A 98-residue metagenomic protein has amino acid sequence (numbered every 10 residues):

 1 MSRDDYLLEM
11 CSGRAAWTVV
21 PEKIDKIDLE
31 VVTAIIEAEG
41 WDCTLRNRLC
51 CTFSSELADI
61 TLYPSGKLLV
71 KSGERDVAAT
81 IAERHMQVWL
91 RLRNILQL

Functional and structural regions predicted by a protein language model:
M1-L45: Short Lys/Arg-enriched alpha/beta "domain-start" segment
S2-R3, G73-R84: Long, contiguous binding/interaction regions
W17-V19, G66-K71: Short cationic amphipathic helices and targeting signals
E22-K23, S55-E56, K71-V77: Secondary-structure transition/turn motif
A38-T44, H85-R93: A common structural junction motif
R48-L69: Short, intrinsically disordered low-complexity segments
C50-F53, N94-L98: Short proline/glycine- and acidic-rich turn/helix-capping motifs at secondary-structure junctions
L57, S65, R84-Q87, I95: Charge-rich alpha-helical segments
